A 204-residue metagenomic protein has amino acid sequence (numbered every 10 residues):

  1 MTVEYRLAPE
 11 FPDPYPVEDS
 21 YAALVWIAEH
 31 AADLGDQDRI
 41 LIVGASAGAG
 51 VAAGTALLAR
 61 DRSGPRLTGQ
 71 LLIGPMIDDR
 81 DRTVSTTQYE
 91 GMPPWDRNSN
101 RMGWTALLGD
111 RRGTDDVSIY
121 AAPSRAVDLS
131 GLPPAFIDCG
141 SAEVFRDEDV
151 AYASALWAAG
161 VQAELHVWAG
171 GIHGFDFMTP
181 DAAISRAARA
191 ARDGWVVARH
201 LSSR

Functional and structural regions predicted by a protein language model:
M1-R204: Alpha/beta-hydrolase superfamily serine-hydrolase fold, recognizing
